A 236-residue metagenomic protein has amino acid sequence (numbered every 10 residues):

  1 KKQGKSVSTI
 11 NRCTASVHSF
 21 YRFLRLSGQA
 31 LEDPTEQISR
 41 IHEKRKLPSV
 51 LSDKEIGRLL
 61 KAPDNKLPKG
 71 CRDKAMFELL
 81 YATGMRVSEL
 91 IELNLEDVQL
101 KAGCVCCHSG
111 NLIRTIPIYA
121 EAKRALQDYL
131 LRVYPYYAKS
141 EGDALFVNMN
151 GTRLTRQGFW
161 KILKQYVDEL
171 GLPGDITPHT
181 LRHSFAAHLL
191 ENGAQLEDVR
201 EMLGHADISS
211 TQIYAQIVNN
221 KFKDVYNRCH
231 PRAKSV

Functional and structural regions predicted by a protein language model:
K1-V236: Conserved catalytic core of the tyrosine transesterase superfamily
